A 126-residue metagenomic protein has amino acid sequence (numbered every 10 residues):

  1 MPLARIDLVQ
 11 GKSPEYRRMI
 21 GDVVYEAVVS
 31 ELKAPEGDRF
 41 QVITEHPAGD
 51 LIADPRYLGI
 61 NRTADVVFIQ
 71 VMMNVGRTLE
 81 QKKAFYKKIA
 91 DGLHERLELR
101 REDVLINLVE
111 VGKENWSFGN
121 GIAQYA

Functional and structural regions predicted by a protein language model:
M1-A126: Interaction-mediating elements
